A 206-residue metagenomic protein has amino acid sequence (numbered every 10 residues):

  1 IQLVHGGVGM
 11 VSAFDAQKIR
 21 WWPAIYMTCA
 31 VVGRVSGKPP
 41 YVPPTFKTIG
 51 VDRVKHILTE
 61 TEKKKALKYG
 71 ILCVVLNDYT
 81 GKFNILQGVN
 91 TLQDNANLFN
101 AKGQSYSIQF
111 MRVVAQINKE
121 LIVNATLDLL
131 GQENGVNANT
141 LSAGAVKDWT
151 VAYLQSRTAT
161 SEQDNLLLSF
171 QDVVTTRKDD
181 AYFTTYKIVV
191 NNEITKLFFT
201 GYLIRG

Functional and structural regions predicted by a protein language model:
I1-L141, V146, Y153-T158: A glycine- and small-residue-enriched flexible loop/hinge signal that marks low-structured segments
Y153-T160, V189-E193: Hydrophobic alpha-helical segments
T160-Y182: Long, charged, glycine-rich C-terminal linkers/tails
V174-G206: C-terminal edge-of-domain segments
